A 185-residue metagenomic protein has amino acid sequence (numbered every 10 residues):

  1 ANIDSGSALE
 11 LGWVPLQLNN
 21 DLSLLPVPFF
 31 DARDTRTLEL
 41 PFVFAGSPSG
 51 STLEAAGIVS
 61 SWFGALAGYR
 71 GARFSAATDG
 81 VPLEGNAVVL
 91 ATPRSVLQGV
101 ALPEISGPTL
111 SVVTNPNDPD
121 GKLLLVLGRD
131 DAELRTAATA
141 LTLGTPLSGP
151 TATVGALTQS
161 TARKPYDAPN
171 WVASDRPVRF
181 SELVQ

Functional and structural regions predicted by a protein language model:
A1-Q185: Solvent-exposed alpha-helical segments and adjacent loops that form catalytic or protein-interaction surfaces
